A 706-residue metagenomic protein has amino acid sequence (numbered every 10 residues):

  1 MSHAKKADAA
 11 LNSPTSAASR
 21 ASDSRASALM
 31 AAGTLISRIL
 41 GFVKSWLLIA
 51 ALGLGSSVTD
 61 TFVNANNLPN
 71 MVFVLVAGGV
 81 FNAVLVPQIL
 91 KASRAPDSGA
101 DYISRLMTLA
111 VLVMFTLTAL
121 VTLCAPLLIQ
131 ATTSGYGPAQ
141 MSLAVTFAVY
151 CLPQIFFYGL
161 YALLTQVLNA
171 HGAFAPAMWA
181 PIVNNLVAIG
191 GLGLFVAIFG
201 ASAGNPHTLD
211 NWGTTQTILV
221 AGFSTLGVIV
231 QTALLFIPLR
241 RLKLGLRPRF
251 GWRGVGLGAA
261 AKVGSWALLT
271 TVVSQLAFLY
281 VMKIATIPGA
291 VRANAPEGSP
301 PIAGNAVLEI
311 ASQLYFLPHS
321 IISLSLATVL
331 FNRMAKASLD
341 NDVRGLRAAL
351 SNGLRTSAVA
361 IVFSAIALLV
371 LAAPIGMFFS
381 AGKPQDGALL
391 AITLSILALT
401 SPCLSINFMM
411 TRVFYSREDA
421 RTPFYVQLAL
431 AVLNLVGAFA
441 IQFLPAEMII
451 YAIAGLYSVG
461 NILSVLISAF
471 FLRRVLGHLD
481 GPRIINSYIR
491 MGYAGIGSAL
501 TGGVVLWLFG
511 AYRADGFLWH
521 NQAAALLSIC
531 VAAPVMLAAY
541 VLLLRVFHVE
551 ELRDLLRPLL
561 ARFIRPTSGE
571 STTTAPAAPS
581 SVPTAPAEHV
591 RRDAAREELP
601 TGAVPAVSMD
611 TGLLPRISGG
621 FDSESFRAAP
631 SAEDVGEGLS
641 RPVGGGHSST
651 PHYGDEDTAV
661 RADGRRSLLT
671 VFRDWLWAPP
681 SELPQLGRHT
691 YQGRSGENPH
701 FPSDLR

Functional and structural regions predicted by a protein language model:
M1-D593, E597-E598, G602, G612-I617 (+2 more regions): Membrane-embedded alpha-helical bundles of multi-pass transporters/translocases, especially carrier/permease families
D610-R706: Long, low-complexity, intrinsically disordered segments
